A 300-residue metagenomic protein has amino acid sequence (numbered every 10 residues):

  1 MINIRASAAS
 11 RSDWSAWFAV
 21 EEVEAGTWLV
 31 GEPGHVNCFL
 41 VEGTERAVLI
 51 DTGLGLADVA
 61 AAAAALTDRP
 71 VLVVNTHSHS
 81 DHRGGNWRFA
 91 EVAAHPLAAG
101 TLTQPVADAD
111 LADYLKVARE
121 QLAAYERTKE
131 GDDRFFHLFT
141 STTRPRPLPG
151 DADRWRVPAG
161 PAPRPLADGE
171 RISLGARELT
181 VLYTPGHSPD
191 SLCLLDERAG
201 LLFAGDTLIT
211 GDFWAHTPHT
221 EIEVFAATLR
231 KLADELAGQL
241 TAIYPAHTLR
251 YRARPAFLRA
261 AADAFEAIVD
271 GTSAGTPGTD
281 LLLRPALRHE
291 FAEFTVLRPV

Functional and structural regions predicted by a protein language model:
M1-A25, T184: Alpha/beta-hydrolase fold catalytic core
M1-S12, D108, R144-P147, E170 (+2 more regions): Accessory terminal helices/loops
I2, V20-A25, P149-W155, S173-R177: Short Pro/Gly-enriched beta-strand edge/turn motifs at strand-loop
A6-A8, A25-V30, L49-G53, P70-V71 (+2 more regions): Short, flexible loop segments at the rims of nucleotide/cofactor-binding pockets, characterized by
W14-A65, L194-G205, I209: Conserved beta-strand hairpin/beta-sheet module of binuclear metal-dependent hydrolase folds, prominently
E22, L29, N75, A93-A94 (+3 more regions): Structural signal for conserved beta-strand scaffold positions within catalytic alpha/beta enzyme cores
A47, L54-L56, D153-A159, P163-R164 (+3 more regions): Metallo-beta-lactamase
L56-S173, T210, A256, A261-G275: Active-site HxH/HxHxD metal-binding segment of metal-dependent hydrolases
